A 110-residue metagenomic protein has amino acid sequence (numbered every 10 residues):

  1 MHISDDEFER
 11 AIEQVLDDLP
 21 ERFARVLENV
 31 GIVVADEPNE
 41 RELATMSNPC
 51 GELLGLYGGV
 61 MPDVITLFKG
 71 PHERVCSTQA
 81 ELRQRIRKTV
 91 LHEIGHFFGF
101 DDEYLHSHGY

Functional and structural regions predicted by a protein language model:
M1-H2, Y110: Absolute protein N-terminus
H2-D17: N-terminal small/polar-rich segments of proteins
L16-T66: Auxiliary, metal-adjacent structural segments of Zn-dependent hydrolase domains
C50-R87, F97-Y110: Active-site scaffold of zinc-dependent metalloenzymes
V90: Walker B beta-strand of ABC/ABC-like P-loop ATPase nucleotide-binding domains, specifically the conserved hydrophobic
E93: Walker B catalytic acidic pair
